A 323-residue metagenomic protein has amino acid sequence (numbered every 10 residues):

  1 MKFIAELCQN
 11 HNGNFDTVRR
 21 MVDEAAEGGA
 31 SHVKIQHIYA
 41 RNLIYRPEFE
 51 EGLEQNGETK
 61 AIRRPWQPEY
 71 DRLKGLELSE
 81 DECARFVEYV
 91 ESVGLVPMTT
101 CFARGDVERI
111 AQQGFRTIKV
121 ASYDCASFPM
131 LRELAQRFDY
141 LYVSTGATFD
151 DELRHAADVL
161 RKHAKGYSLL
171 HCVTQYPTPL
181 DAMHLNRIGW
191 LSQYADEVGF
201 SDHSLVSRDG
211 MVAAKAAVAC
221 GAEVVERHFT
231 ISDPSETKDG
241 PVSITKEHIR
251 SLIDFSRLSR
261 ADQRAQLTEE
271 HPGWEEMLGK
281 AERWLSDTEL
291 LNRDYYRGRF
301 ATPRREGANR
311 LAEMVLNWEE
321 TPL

Functional and structural regions predicted by a protein language model:
M1-L323: Catalytic cores and adjacent flexible loops of soluble metabolic enzymes that perform enolate/carbanion chemistry on
